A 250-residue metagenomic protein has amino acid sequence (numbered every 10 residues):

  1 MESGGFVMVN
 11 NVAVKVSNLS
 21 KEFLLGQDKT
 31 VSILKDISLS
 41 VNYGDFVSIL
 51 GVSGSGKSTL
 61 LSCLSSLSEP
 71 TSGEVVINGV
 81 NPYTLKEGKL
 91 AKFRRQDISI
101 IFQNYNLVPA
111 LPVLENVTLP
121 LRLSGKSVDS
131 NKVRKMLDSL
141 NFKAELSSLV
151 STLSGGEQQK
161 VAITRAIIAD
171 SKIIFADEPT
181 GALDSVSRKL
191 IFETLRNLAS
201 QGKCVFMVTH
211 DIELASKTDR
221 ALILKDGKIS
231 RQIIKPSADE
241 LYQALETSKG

Functional and structural regions predicted by a protein language model:
S65: Helix-to-loop junction immediately C-terminal to a conserved catalytic motif
G73-N81: Conserved ABC transporter NBD signature motif
N81, D129-E145: Conserved ABC ATPase "signature" region
L111-L119: Short coil-to-helix segment of the ABC ATPase nucleotide-binding domain corresponding to the Q-loop/switch region
L149-L153, E157-Q159: Conserved ABC ATPase signature
D170: Conserved catalytic motifs of ABC-family nucleotide-binding domains
I174-D177: Catalytic Walker B motif of ABC-type/P-loop ATPase nucleotide-binding domains
